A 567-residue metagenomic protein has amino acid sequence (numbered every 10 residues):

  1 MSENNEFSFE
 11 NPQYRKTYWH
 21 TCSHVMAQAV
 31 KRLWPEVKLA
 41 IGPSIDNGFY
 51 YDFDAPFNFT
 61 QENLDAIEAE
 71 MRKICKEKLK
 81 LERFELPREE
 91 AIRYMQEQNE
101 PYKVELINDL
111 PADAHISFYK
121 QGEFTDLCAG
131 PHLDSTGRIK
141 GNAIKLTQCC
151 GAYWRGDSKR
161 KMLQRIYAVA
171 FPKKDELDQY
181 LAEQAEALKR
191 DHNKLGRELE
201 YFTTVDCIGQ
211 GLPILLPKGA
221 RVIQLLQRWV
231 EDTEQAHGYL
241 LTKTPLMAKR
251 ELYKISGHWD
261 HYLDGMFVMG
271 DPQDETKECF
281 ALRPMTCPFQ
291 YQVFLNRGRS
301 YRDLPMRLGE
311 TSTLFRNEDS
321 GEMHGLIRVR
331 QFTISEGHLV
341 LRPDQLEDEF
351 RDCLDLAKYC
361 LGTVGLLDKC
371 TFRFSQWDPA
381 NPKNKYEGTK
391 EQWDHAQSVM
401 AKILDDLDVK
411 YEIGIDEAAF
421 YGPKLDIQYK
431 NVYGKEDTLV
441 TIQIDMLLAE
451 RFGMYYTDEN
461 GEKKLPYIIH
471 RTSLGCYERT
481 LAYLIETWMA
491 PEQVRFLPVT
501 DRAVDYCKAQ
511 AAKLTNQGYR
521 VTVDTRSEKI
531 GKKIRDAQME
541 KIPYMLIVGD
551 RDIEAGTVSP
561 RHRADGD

Functional and structural regions predicted by a protein language model:
M1-K38, I45-D46, D52-D567: NTP/phosphate- and nucleic-acid-binding module
